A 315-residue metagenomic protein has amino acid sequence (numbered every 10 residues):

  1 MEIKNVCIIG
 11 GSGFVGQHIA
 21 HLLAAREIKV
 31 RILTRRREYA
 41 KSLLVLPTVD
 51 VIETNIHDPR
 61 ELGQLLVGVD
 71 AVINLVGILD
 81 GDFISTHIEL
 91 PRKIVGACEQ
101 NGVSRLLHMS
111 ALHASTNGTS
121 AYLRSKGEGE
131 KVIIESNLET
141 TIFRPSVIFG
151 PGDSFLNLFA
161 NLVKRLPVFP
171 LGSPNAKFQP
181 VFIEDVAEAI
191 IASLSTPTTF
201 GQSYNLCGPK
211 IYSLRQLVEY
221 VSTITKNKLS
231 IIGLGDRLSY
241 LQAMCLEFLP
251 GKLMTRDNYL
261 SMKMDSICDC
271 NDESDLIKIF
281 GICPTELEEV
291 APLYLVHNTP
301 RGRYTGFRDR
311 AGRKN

Functional and structural regions predicted by a protein language model:
E2-R26: N-terminal Rossmann NAD(P)H-binding glycine-rich loop of SDR-like oxidoreductase domains
K29, I78-L79, I84-S136, T140-S146: Conserved Rossmann-fold NAD(P)-dependent oxidoreductase catalytic core, especially the SDR/UDP-sugar
E38-Q100, L112-G118: NAD(P)H-binding glycine-rich loop region in Rossmannoid oxidoreductase-like domains and their noncatalytic homologs
S120, T141-A160, K177, Y212: Flexible, glycine-rich beta-alpha linker
S154-F155, S173-S195, G201-N205, Q216: Substrate-positioning beta->alpha
A160-S173: A short C-terminal helix-loop "cap" of Rossmann-like NAD(P)-dependent dehydrogenase/epimerase domains
K177-E184, Y204-I224, G233-M244, C283-E286: Substrate-binding strand-loop-helix patch in Rossmann-like NAD(P)-dependent oxidoreductase/epimerase domains
R237-N315: A hydrophobic C-terminal alpha-helical subdomain
